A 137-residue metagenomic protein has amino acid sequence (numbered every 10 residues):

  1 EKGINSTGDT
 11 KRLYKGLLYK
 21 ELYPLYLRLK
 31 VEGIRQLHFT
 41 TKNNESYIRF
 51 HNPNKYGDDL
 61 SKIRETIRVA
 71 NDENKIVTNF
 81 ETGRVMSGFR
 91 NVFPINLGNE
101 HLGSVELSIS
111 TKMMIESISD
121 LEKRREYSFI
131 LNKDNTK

Functional and structural regions predicted by a protein language model:
E1-K75, S119, L131: Extracytoplasmic/periplasmic sensory segments of membrane signal-transduction proteins
H38, E106, Y127-F129: Structural recognition of the beta-strand scaffold that forms the well-ordered cores of secreted hydrolase catalytic
N43, R84-V85: Short glycine-enriched loops at secondary-structure junctions
F50, M113-K137: Intrinsic low-complexity, intrinsically disordered coil/linker regions enriched in small/polar and charged residues
V77-T82: PAS and PAS-like sensory modules
M86-S119: Conserved beta-strands of PAS-like sensory domains
